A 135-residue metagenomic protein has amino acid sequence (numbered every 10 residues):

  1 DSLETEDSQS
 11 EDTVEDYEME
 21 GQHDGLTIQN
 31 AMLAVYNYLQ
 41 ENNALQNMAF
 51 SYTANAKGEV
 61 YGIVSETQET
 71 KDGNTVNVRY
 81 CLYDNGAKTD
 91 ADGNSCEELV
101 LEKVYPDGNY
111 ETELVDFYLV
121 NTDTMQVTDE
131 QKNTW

Functional and structural regions predicted by a protein language model:
S2-W135: Mature, Sec-exported extracytoplasmic domains of Gram-positive
